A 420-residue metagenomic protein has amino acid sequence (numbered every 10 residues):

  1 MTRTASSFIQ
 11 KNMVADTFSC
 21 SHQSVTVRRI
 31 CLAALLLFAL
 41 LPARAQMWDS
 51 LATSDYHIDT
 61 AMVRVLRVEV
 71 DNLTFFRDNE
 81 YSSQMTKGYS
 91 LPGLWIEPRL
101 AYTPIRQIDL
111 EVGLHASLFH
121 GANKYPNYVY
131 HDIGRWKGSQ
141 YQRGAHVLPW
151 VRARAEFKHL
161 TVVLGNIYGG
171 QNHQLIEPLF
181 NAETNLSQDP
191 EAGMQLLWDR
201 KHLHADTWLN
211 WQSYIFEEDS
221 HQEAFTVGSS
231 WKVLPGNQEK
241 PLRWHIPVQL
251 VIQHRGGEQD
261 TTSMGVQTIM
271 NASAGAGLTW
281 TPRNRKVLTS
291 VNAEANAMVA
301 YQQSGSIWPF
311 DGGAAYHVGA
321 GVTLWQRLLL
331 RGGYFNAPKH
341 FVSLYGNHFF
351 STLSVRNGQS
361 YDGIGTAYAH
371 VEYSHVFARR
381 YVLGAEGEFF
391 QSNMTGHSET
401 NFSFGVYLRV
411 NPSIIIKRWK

Functional and structural regions predicted by a protein language model:
M1-S50, L196, F402-I414, K420: Bacterial Sec-dependent N-terminal signal peptides
A34, I108-A155, E177-P178, L353: Surface-exposed loop and membrane-interface regions of Gram-negative outer-membrane beta-barrel proteins
M47-W48, D71-L73, G93, W150 (+3 more regions): Exposed, low-structure sequence patches enriched in small/polar residues
S54-N79, L110, A293: Transmembrane beta-strand segments of Gram-negative outer membrane beta-barrel proteins
L73-W95, Y125-P126: Surface-exposed strand-loop-strand hairpins of Gram-negative outer-membrane beta-barrel proteins
E97, A101-R106, Y141-T161, G165-G170 (+3 more regions): Subset of outer-membrane beta-barrel
R99-L118, L197-W208, S290-E294: Surface-exposed extracellular loop regions of Gram-negative outer-membrane beta-barrel proteins
T161-K232: Surface-exposed coil loops of outer-membrane beta-barrel proteins
